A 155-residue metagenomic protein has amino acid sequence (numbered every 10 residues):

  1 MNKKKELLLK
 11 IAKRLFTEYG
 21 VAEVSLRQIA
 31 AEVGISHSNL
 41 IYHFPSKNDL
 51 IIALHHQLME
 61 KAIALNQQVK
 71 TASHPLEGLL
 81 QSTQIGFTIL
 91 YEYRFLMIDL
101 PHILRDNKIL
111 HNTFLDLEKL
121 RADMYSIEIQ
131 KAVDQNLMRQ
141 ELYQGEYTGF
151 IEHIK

Functional and structural regions predicted by a protein language model:
K3-I11, L58: N-terminal positioning helix adjacent to the helix-turn-helix/winged-helix DNA-binding module
L7, L15, Y19-D49, A53: Helix-turn-helix
A53, Q67-L96, I151: Hydrophobic alpha-helical connector segments
H56-I63: Short, basic, alpha-helical segments at the C-terminal edge of helix-turn-helix-like DNA-binding modules
I98-L100, T113, E141: Short, hydrophobic secondary-structure boundary micro-motifs
L100-D106: Short linear capping/connector segments at secondary-structure termini
I109-L137, G145-K155: Amphipathic alpha-helical packing segments from all-alpha helical-bundle domains
